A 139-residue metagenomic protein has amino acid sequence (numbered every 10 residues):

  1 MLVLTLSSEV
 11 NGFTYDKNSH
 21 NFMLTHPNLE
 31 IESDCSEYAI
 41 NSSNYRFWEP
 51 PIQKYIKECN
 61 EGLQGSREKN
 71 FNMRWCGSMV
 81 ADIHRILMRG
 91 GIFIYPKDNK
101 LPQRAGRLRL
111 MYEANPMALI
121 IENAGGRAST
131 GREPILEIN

Functional and structural regions predicted by a protein language model:
M1-N139: IMPase-like, lithium-sensitive Mg2+-dependent phosphomonoesterase catalytic core
